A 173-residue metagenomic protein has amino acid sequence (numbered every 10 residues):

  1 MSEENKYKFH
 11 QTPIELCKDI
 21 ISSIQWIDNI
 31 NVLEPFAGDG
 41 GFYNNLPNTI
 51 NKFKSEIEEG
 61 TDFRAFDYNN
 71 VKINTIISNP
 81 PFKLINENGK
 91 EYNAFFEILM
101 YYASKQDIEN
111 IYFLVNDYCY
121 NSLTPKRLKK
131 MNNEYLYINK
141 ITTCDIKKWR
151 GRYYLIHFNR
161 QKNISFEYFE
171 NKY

Functional and structural regions predicted by a protein language model:
M1-Y173: Class I S-adenosyl-L-methionine-dependent methyltransferase catalytic core
